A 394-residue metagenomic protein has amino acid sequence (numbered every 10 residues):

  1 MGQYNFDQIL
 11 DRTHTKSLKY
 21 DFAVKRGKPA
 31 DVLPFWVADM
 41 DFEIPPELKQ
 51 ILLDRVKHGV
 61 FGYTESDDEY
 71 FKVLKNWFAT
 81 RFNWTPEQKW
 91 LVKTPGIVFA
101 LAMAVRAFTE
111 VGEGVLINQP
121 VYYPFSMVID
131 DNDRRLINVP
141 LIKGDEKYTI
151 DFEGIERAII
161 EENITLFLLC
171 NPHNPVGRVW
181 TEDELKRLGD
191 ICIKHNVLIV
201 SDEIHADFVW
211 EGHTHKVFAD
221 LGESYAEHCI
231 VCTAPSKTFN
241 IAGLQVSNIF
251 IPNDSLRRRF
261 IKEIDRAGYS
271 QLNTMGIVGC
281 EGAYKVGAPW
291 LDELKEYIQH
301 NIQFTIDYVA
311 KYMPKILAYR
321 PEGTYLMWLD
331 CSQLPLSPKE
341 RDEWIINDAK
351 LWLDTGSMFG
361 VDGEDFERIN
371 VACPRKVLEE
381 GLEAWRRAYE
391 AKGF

Functional and structural regions predicted by a protein language model:
M1-K19, K28-D31: Conserved PLP-binding active-site segment in aminotransferase class I/II-type PLP enzymes
Y4, G27-L33, D39-L53, P86-E87 (+1 more regions): PLP-dependent class I/II
I9, F61-Y63, F218: Short clusters of hydrophobic/aromatic residues that line enzyme substrate/ligand-binding pockets
K16-A23, P140-K143: Short regulatory "switch" loops immediately downstream of catalytic or recognition motifs within protein catalytic
R55, G62-P95: Conserved N-terminal alpha-helix of the aminotransferase class I/II PLP-enzyme fold
K57-V60, A104: Short acidic, glycine/Ser/Thr-rich loop/turn "cap" segments at secondary-structure junctions
